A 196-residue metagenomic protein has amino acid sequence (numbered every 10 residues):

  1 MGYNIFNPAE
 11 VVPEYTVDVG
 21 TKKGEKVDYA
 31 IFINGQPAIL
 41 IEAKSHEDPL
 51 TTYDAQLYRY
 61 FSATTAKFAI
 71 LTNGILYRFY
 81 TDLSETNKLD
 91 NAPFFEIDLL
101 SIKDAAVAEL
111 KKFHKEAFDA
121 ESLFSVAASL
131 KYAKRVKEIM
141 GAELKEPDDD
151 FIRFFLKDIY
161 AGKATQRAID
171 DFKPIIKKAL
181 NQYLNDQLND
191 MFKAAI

Functional and structural regions predicted by a protein language model:
M1-F68, F79-I196: A short, conserved, highly charged catalytic patch centered on acidic carboxylates
